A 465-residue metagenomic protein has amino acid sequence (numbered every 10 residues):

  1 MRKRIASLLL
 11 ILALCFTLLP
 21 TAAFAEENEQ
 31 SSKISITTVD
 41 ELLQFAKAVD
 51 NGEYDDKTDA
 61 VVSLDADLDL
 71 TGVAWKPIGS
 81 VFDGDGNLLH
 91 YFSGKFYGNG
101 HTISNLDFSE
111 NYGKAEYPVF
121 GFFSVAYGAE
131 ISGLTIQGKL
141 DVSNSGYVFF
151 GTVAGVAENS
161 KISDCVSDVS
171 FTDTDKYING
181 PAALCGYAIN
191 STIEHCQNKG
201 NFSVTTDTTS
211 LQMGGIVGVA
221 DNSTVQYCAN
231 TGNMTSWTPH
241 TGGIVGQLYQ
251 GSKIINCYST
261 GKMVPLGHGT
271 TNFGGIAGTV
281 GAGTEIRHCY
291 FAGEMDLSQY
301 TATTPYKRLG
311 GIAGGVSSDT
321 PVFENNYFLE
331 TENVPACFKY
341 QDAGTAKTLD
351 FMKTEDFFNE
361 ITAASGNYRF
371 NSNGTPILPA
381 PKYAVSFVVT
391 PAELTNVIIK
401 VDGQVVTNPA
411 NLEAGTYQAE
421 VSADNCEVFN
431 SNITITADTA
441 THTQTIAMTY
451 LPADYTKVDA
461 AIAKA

Functional and structural regions predicted by a protein language model:
C15-F24: C-terminal segment of classical bacterial N-terminal signal peptides
F24-A384: Surface-exposed repetitive/solenoidal architectures
P379-Y383, A437-K457: Conserved "repeat-terminator" motif of extracellular CCP/Sushi domains
Y383-P391: A short, amphipathic beta-strand motif
A392, L451-A465: Amphipathic, heptad-repeat alpha-helical segments
A392-T407: Short, ordered, surface-exposed loop/turn motifs in non-cytosolic proteins
A414-N425: A short, solvent-exposed beta-strand micro-motif common in secreted/extracellular proteins
V428-I435: Edge beta-strands of extracellular beta-sandwich domains
